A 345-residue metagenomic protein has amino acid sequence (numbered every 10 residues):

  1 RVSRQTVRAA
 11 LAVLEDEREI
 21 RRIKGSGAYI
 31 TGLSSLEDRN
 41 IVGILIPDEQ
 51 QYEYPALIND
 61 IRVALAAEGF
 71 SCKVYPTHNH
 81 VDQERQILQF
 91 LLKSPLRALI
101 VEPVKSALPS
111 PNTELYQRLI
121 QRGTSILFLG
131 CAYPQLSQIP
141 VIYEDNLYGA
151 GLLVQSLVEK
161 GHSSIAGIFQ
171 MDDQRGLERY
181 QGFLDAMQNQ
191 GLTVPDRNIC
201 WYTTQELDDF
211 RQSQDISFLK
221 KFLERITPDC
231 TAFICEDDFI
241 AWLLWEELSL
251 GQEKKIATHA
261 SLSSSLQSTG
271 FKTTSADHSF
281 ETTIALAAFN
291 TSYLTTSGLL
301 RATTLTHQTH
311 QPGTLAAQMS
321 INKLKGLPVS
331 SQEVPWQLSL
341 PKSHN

Functional and structural regions predicted by a protein language model:
R1-L36: N-terminal helix-turn-helix DNA-binding module of bacterial transcription factors
T31, S35-Q155, P228, S263-S264 (+1 more regions): Alpha-helical recognition/docking segments in bacterial nutrient-uptake and carbohydrate-utilization systems
Y52-A67, G149-L152, R175-V194, L243-E247 (+1 more regions): Short, solvent-exposed amphipathic alpha-helices that sit in or adjacent to ligand/effector-binding or catalytic
A66-T77, A186-S213: Short beta-strand elements in bilobed, periplasmic/extracellular small-molecule ligand-binding domains
P140-G167, D185, S213-K221, A241 (+1 more regions): Hydrophobic alpha-helical segments within soluble ligand-binding/sensing domains
N146, G176, E236-D237: Helix N-cap/beta->alpha junction signal
G151-L192, S330-N345: An alpha-beta-alpha
K220-N345: Flexible loop/turn connectors
